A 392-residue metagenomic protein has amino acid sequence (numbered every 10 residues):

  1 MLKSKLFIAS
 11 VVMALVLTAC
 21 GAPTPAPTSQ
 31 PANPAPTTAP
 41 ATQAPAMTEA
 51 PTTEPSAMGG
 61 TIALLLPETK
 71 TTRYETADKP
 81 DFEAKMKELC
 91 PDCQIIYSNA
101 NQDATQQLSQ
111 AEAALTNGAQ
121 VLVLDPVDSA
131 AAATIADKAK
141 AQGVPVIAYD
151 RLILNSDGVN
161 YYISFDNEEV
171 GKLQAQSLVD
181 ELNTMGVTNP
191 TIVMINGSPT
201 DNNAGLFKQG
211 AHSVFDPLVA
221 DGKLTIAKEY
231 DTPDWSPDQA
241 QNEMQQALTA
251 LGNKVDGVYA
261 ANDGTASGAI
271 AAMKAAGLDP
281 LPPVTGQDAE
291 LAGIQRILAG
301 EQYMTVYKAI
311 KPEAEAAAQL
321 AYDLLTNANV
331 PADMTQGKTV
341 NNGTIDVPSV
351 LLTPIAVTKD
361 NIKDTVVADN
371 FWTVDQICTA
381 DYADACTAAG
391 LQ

Functional and structural regions predicted by a protein language model:
M1-S10: Bacterial N-terminal signal peptides that target proteins for export
L15-A19: C-terminal motif of bacterial Sec signal peptides marking the signal peptidase cleavage site
A22-Q392: A residue-level marker of the well-folded mature domains of exported/periplasmic proteins
